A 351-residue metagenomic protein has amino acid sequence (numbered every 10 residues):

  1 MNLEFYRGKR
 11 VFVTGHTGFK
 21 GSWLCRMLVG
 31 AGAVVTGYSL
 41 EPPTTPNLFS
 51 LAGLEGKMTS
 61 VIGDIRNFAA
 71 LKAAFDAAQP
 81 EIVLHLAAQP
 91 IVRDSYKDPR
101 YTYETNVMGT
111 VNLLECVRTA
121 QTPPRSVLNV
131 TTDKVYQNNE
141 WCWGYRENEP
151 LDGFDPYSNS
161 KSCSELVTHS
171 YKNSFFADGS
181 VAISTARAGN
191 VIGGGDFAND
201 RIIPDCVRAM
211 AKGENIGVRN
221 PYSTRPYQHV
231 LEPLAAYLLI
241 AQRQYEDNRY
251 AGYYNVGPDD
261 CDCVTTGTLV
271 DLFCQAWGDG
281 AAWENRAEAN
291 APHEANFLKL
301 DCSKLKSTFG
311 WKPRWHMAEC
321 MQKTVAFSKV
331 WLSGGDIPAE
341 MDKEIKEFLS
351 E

Functional and structural regions predicted by a protein language model:
M1-A188, F348: N-terminal Rossmann-like NAD(P)+-binding domain of SDR-like oxidoreductases, especially those catalyzing
Y6, H16-G18, V83, Y171 (+5 more regions): Generic structural signal for small/hydrophobic residues in well-ordered secondary structure, especially within
G30-A33, M210-E351: C-terminal substrate-binding subdomain of Rossmann-fold SDR/epimerase-dehydratase oxidoreductases
P43-T44, Y136, I192, D262 (+1 more regions): Flexible, glycine-rich phosphate/dinucleotide-binding loops and adjacent beta-alpha linkers at cofactor/substrate
F68-A69, E81, R93, R100 (+7 more regions): Residues in well-ordered alpha-helical elements
V83, A198, E294-F297: A generic short alpha-helical patch detector that favors 3-5-residue windows in or near N-terminal regions
N139-G144, N148, P156-Y157, S162-Y245 (+1 more regions): NAD(P)-dependent short-chain dehydrogenase/reductase
